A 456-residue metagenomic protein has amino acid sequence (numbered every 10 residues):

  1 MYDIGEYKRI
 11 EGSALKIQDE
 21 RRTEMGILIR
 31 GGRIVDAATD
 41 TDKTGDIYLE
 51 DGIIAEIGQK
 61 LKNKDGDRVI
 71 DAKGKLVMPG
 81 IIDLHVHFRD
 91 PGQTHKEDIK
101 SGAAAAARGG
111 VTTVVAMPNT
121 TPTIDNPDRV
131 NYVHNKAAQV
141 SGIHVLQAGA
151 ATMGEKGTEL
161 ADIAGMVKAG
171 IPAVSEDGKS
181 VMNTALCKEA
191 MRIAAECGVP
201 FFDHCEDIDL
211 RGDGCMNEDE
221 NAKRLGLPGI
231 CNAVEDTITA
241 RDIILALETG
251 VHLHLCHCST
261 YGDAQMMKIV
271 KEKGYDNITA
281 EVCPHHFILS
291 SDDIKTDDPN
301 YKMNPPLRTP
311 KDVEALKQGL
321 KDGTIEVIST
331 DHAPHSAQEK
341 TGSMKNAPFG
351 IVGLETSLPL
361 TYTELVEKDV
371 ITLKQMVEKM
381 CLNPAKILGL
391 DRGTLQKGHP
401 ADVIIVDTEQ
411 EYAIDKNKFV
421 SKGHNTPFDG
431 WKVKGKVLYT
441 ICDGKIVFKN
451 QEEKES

Functional and structural regions predicted by a protein language model:
E20-P79: Histidine-rich, glycine-flanked metal-binding segment
G32, G52, G74, H85 (+14 more regions): Divalent metal-coordination and catalytic microenvironments
A72-A137: Metal-associated gating/positioning segment near the N- to mid-region
D90-P91, M117-G142, G149-P172, N183 (+1 more regions): Active-site loop-to-helix "anion-binding N-cap" substructures in soluble metabolic enzymes
P127-H144, R192-D203, T356, L360: Alpha-helix-loop-beta-strand connector modules within alpha/beta enzyme cores
T158-I328: Histidine/acidic residue-rich metal-binding segments in metalloenzymes
R224-H252, N300, K321-D322, E326-I328 (+1 more regions): His/Asp/Glu-enriched, well-ordered alpha-helical/loop segment that forms or immediately abuts the divalent-metal
S343-N346, E367, P400-E455: C-terminal cap of metal-dependent C-N hydrolases
